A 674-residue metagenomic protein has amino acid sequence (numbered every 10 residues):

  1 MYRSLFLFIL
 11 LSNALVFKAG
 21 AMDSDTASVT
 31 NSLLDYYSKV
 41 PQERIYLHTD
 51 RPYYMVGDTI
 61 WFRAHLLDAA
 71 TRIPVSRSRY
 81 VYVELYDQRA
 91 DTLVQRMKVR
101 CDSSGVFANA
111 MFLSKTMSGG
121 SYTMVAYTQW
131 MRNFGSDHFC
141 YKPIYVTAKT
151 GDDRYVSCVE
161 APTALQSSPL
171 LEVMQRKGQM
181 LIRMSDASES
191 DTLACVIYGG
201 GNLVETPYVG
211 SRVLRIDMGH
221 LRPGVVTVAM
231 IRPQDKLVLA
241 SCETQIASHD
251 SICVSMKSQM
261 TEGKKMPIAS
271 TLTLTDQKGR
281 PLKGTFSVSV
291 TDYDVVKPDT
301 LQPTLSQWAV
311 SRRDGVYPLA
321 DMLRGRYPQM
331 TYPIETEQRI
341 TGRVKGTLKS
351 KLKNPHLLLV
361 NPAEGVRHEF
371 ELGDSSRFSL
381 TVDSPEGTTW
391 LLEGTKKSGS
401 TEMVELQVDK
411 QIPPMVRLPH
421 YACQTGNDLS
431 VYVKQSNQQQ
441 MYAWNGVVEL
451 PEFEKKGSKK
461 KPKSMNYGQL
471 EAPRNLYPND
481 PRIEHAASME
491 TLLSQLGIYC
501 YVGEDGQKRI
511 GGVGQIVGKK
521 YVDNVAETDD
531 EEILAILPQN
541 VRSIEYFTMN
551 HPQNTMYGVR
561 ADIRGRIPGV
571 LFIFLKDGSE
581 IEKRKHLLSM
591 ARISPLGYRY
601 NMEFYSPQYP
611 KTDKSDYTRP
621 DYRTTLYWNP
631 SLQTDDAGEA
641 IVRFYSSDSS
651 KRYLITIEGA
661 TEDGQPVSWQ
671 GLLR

Functional and structural regions predicted by a protein language model:
M1-S28, L272: Bacterial Sec-dependent N-terminal signal peptides
D25-E43, H48, Y54-M55, F62-R100: Contiguous segments within soluble domain cores/interaction surfaces
L33-V40, R51-M55, S76, S114-G119 (+13 more regions): Surface-exposed, low-complexity/disordered segments and acidic/polar micro-motifs at processing/linker regions
T92-Q95, L203, L237-V238, V366 (+1 more regions): Residue-level detector of beta-propeller blades
F107-L113: Ligand-binding face of N-terminal immunoglobulin V-set domains in extracellular IgSF glycoproteins
V517-E527: Short strand-turn-strand beta-turns centered on an Asx-Gly dipeptide
